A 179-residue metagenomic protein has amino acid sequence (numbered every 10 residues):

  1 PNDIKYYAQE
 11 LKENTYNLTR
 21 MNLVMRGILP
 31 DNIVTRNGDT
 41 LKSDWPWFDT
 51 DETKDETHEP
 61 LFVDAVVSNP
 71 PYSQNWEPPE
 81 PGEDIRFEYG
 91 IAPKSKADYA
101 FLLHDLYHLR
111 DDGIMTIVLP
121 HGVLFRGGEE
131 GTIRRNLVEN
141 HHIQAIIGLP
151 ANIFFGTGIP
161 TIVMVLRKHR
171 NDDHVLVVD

Functional and structural regions predicted by a protein language model:
P1-A65, S73-N75, A100, L119-G122 (+2 more regions): Conserved S-adenosyl-L-methionine
D31-T40, G148-A151, D173-D179: Non-catalytic, mostly N-terminal accessory regions of nucleic-acid modification and defense proteins
F62, V66, I159-P160, N171-H174: A generic structural signal for well-ordered coil/turn residues at beta-strand boundaries that shape enzyme active-site
V66-V67, M115: Hydrophobic beta-strand segment of the Class I
W76-I85: Short, flexible, mixed-charge acidic loops at enzyme active sites
Y89-I91: Extracellular loop and loop/strand-boundary signature of outer-membrane beta-barrel proteins
P93-L166: Conserved Class I SAM-dependent methyltransferase catalytic core
L166-K168, D179: C-terminal lobe and adjacent flexible extensions of AdoMet/dcAdoMet transferase-like proteins
